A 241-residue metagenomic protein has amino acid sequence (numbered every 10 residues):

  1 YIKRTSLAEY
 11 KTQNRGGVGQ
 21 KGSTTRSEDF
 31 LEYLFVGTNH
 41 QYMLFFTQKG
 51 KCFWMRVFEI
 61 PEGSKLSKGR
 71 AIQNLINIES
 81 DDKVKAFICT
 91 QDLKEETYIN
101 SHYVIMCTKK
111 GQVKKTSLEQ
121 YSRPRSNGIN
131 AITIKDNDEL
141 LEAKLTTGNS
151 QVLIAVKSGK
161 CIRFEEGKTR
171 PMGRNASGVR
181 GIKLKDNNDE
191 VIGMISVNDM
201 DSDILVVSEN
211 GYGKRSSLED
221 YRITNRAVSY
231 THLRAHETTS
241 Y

Functional and structural regions predicted by a protein language model:
Y1-I2, G19, G178-R180, Y230: Glycine-centered small-residue hotspots that permit tight backbone geometry or close packing
Y1-S117, P124-R125, D136, L141 (+3 more regions): Duplex nucleic acid-engaging cores and interfaces of nucleic-acid transaction enzymes
I88, Y230-L233: Generic detector of solvent-exposed, compositionally biased contiguous segments
K94-K183, N188-A227, S240: Conserved structured catalytic cores and adjacent interaction surfaces of nucleotide-binding/hydrolyzing enzymes
H232-A235, T239-Y241: Single conserved hydrophobic/aromatic residue that forms the stacking wall/gate of nucleotide- or nucleobase-binding
